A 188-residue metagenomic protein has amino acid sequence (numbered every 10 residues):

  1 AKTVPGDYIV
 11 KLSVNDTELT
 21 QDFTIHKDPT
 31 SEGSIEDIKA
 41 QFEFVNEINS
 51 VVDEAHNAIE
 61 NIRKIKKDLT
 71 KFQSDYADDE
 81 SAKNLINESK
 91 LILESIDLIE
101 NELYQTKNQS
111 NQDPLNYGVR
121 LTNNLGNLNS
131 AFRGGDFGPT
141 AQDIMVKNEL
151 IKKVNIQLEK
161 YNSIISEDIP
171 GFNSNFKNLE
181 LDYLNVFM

Functional and structural regions predicted by a protein language model:
A1-P5: Short, surface-exposed loop/turn motifs with a glycine/proline- and acidic-biased composition
D7, V14, Q21-F23, K27 (+1 more regions): Mature extracytoplasmic or organellar-lumen-exposed domains after removal of signal/transit peptides
T20-E54: Low-complexity, Pro/Ser/Thr- and charge-rich linker/hinge segments at domain boundaries
